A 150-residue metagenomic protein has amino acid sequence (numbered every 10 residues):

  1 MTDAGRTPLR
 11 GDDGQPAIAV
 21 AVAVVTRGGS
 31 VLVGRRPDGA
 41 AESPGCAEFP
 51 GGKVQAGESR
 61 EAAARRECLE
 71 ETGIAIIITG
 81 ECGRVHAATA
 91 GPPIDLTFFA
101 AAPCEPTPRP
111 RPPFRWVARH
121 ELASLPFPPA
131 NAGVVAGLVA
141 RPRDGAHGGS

Functional and structural regions predicted by a protein language model:
T2, L69, A75, T79 (+1 more regions): HhH-family (HhH-GPD) DNA N-glycosylase catalytic core used in base-excision repair
T2-L32, K53, R84: Conserved N-terminal beta-strand and adjoining loop/helix that marks the start of the Nudix/MutT-like hydrolase domain
G14, A41-P44, V54-S59, T89 (+2 more regions): Residues at secondary-structure transition points
I18, T26, P44, F49 (+1 more regions): Short connector loops at helix/strand junctions that flank enzyme active sites, especially segments positioning acidic
S30-E70: Conserved Nudix-box catalytic region and its N-terminal flanking loop in Nudix hydrolases and closely related
A75-I76, G80, R84-R115, R119 (+1 more regions): Active-site-adjacent beta-strand/loop module that shapes the phosphate/pyrophosphate-binding cleft
R119-G133: C-terminal structural segments of small proteins and small subunits
A132-S150: Charged phosphate-binding loop/patch that engages nucleotide di/tri-phosphates or the phosphate backbone of nucleic
